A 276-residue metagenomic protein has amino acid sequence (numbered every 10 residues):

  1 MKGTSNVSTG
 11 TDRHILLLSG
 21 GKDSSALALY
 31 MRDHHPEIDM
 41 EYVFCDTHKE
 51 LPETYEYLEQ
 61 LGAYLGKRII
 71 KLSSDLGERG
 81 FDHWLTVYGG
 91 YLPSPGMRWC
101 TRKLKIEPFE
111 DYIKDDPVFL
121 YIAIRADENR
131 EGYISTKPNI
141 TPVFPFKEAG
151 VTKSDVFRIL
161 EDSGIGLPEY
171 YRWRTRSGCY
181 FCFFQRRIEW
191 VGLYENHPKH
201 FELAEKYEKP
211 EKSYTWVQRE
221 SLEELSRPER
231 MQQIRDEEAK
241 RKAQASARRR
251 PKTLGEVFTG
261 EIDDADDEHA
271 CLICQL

Functional and structural regions predicted by a protein language model:
M1-L276: Nucleotide-activated chemistry modules centered on ATP-dependent adenylation/adenylyltransferase
